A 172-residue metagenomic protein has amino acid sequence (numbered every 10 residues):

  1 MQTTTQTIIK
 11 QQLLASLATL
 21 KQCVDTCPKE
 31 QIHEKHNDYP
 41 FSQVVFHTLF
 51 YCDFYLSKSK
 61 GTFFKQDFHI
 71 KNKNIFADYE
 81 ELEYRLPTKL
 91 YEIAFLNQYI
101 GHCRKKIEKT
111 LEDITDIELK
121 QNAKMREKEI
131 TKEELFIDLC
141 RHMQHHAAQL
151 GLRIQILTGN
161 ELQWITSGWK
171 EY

Functional and structural regions predicted by a protein language model:
M1-I8, Y51-K106, T110, E118-N122 (+1 more regions): Short, helix-capping/interhelical loops that line the mouth of catalytic, cofactor-, or ligand-binding pockets
Q6-K29: N-terminal leader/capping segments at the start of a protein or of a new domain
I8, Y39-Q43, F95, T131-D138: Amphipathic alpha-helical recognition patches that constitute DNA-binding helices
L13-L20, F41-L56, N97-I107, L139-L150: Alpha-helical transition-metal enzyme core signature, strongest for iron centers
K21-H36, R104-C140, L157-E171: Acidic interhelical loop/turn segments
V44, N74, K89, L135-F136: Alpha-helical interaction segments
R153: A short helix-coil junction within the Rossmann-fold of NAD(P)-dependent oxidoreductases
